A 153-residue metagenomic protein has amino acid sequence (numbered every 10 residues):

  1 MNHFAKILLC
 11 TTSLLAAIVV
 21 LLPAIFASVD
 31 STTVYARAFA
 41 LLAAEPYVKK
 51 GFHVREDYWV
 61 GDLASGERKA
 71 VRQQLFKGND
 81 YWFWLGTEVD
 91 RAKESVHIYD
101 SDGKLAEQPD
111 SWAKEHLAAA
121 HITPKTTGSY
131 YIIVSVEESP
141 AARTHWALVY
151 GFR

Functional and structural regions predicted by a protein language model:
C10-A24: Bacterial N-terminal signal peptides
S28-V48, F52, I98, S129-R153: C-terminal edge strands of extracellular/lumenal beta-sandwich accessory domains
R55-Y58, D102-P109: Surface-exposed loop/edge segments in extracytoplasmic proteins
D57-E67, S111-W112: Extracellular beta-rich ligand/substrate-recognition surface
A70-T87, Y131-V134: Hydrophobic beta-strand segments within beta-rich accessory/binding domains
V71-R72, L117-T123: Exposed aromatic-hydrophobic patches
D90-L105: Short, surface-exposed beta-strand/strand-loop-strand elements in extracellular ectodomains
